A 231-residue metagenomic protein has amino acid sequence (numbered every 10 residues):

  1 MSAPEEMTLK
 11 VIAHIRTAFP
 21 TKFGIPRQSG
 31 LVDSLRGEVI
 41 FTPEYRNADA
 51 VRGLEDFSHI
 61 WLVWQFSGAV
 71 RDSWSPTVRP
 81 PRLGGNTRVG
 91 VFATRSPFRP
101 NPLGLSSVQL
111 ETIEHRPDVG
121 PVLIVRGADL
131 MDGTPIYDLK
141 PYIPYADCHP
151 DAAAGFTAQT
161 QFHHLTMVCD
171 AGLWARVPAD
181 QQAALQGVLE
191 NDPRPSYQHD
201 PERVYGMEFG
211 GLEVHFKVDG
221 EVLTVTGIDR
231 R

Functional and structural regions predicted by a protein language model:
M1-A48, L54-D56, Y142-V188, S196-Y197 (+2 more regions): Arg/Lys-rich, positively charged N-terminal/basic patches that mediate binding to nucleic acids
P4-V11, F98-V108, G210: Short coil-to-beta-strand transition motifs
H14, S106-E111, I124, P135: Residues located in well-ordered beta-strands
P20, I113-G120, L130, E221: Short, conserved beta-turn/loop elements at beta-strand boundaries and strand-helix junctions
A50-G104, Y197-H199: Active-site-adjacent substructure of cysteine-protease-like catalytic cores
E114-G127, C148-A154: Short acidic, Gly/Pro-enriched loop/turn segments at secondary-structure junctions
D118-Y142, R230-R231: Short solvent-exposed strand/turn elements
D219-R231: Enriched for short, Lys/Arg-rich terminal
